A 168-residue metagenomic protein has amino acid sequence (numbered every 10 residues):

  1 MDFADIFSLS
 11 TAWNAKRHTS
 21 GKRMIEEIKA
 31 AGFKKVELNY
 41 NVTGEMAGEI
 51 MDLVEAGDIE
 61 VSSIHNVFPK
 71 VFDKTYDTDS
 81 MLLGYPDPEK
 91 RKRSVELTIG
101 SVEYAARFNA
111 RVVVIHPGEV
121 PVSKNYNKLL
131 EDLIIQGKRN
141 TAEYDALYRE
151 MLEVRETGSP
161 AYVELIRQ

Functional and structural regions predicted by a protein language model:
M1-A4, K22-A31, T43-K74, E103-N109 (+1 more regions): Acidic (Asp/Glu)-rich catalytic clusters
M1-S20: Boundary/entry segment of secreted carbohydrate-active catalytic domains
A12-K16, H65-F72, G118-V120: Short glycine-enriched loops at secondary-structure junctions
W13-T19, E37-D52, P121-S123: Acidic-and-aromatic substrate-binding clefts and catalytic sites of carbohydrate-active enzymes
G32-V36, P86-D87: Short, basic, glycine/proline-bearing loop/turn elements
V71-F72, T78-S80, K90: Outer-membrane beta-barrel translocator/channel fold
L83-Q168: Active-site acidic/histidine proton-transfer and metal-coordination neighborhood in alpha/beta enzyme cores
